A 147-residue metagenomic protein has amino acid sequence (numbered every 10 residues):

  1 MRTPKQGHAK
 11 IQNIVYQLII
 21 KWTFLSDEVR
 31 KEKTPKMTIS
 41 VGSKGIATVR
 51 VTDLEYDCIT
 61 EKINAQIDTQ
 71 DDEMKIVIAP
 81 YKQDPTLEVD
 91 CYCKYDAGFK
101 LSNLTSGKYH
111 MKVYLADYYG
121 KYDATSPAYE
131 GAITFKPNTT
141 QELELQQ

Functional and structural regions predicted by a protein language model:
M1-V77, Y122-Q147: Primarily secretory-pathway and cell-envelope proteins
A65, G98, A116: Cys/His-rich zinc-coordinating "finger/knuckle" motifs
I78-L101: An anionic, turn-rich surface loop/hairpin at beta-sheet edges that serves as a generic interaction/coordination patch
K82-L87, A116-A128: Short acidic/polar inter-strand loop motif in beta-rich domains
G107-V113: A short tyrosine-centered beta-strand micro-motif
